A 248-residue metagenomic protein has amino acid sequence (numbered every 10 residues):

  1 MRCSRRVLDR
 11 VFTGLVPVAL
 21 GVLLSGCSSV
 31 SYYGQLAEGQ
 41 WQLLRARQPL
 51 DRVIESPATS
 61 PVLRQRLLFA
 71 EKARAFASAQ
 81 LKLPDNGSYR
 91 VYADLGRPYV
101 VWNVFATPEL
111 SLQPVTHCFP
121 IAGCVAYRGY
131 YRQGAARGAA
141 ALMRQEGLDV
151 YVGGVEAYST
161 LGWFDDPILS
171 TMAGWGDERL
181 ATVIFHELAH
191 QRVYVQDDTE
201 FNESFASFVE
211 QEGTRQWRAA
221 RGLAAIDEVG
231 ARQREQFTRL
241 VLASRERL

Functional and structural regions predicted by a protein language model:
C3-V16: Bacterial N-terminal signal peptides that target proteins for export
S25-G26: C-terminal motif of bacterial Sec signal peptides marking the signal peptidase cleavage site
S29: Short, conserved catalytic or interaction motifs in soluble domains
Y32-V62: Post-signal peptide N-terminal segment of mature Sec-exported envelope proteins
L63-A75, V241, R245: Short amphipathic alpha-helical coiled-coil/interface segments
A73-R234: Acidic/His-rich structured neighborhood in mature extracellular/periplasmic domains
G230-L248: C-terminal amphipathic alpha-helical segment
